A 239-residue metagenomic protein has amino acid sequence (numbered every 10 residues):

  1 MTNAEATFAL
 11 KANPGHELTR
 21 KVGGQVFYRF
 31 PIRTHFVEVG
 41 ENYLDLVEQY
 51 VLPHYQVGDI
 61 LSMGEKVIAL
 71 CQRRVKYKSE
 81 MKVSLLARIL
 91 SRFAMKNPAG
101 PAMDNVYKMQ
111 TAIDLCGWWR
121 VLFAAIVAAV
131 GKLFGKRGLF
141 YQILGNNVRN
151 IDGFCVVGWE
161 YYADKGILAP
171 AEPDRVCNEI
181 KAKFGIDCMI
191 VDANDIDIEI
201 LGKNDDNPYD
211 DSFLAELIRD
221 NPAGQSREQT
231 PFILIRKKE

Functional and structural regions predicted by a protein language model:
T2-E239: N-terminal and secondary-structure boundary signal
